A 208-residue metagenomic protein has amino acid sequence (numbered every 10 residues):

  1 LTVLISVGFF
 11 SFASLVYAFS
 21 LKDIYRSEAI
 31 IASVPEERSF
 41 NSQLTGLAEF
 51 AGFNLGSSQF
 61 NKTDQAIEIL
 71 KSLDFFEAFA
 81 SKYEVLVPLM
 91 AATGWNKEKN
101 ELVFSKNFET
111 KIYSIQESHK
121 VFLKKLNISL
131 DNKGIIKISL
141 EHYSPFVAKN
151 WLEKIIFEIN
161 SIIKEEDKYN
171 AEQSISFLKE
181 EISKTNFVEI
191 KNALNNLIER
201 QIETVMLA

Functional and structural regions predicted by a protein language model:
L1-F19: Single-pass alpha-helical transmembrane signal-anchor segments
T2, Q65, I138, H142: Short, charged/polar micro-motifs that form catalytic or ligand-binding hotspots
I5-S6, R26-E28, P88-M90: Short N-terminal amphipathic alpha-helices
G8, S58-Q59, D131: Short hydrophobic/aromatic segments of transmembrane alpha-helices and their interfaces
F19-K62, K97-K99, V103, T110: Short, glycine-rich, amphipathic interfacial segments at transmembrane boundaries or analogous
A51-V87: Extracytoplasmic/periplasmic/luminal assembly and interaction segments in envelope/secretory/respiratory proteins
A78, K82-A208: Soluble oligomerization/assembly scaffold segments of membrane-associated complexes
